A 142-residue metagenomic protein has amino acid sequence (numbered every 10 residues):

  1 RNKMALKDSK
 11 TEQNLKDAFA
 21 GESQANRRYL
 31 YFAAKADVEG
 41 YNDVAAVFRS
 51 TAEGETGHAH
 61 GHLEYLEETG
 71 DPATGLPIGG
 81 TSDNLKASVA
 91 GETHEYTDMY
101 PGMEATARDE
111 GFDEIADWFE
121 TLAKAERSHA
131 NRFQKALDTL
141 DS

Functional and structural regions predicted by a protein language model:
M4-S142: Non-heme di-metal
